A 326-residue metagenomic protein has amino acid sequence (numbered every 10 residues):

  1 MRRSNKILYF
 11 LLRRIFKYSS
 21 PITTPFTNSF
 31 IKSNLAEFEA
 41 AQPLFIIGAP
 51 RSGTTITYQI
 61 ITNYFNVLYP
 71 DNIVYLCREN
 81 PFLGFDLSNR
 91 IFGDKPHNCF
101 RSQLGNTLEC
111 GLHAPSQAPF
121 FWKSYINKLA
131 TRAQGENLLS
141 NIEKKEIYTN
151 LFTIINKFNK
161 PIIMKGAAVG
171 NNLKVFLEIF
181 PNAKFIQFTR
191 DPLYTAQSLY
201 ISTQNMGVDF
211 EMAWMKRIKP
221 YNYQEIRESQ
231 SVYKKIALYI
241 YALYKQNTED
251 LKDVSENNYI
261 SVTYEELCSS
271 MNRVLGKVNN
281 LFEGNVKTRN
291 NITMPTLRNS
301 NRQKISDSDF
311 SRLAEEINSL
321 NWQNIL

Functional and structural regions predicted by a protein language model:
M1-E37, Y200-L326: PAPS-dependent sulfotransferases, especially Golgi type II membrane carbohydrate sulfotransferases
A40-P43: Pre-Walker A (Motif I) flank of P-loop NTPase domains
I47-G48, K165: The Walker A (P-loop) glycine that initiates the GxxxxGKT/S ATP-binding motif of P-loop NTPases
R51-S52: ATP-binding Walker
T55-L68: A conserved segment at the C-terminal end of the G1
I73-I163, W322: PAPS-dependent sulfation machinery
P161-K165, S261-T263: Short catalytic-loop micro-motif centered on adjacent basic/acidic residues
K165-A167, F176-I201: Conserved phosphate-donor/acceptor-positioning beta-strand/loop module used by diverse small-molecule
